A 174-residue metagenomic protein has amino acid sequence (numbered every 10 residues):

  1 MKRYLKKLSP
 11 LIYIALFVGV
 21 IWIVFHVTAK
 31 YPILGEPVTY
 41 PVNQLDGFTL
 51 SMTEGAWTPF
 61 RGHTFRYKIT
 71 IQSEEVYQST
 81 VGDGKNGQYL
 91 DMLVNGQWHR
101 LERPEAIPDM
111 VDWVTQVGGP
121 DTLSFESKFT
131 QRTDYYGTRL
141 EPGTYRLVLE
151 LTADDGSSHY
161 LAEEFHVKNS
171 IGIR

Functional and structural regions predicted by a protein language model:
M1-V18: N-terminal Sec-pathway targeting helices
G19-I107, V111-V114, G118, E150-R174: Primarily secretory-pathway and cell-envelope proteins
F48, S124-E126, P142, A162: A general secondary-structure boundary signal
D121-L140: Signal that preferentially marks extracellular ectodomain short beta-strand elements of beta-sandwich modules
L140-L149: A short tyrosine-centered beta-strand micro-motif
